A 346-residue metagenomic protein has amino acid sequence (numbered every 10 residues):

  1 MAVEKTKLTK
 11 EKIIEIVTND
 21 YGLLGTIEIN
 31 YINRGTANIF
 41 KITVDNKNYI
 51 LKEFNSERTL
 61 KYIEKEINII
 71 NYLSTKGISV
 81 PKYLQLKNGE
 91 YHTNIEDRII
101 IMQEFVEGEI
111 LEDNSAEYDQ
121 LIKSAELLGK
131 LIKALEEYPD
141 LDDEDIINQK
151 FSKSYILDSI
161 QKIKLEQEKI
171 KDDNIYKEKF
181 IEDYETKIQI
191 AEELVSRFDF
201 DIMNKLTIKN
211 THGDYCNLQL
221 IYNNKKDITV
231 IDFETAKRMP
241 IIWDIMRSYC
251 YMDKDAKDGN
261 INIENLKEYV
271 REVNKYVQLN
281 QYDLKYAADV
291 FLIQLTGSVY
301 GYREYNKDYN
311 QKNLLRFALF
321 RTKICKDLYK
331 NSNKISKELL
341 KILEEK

Functional and structural regions predicted by a protein language model:
M1-N88, N224, L339-K346: Conserved NTP-binding catalytic cores of kinases and kinase-like/nucleotidyltransferase enzymes across multiple kinase
N30-N33, E53-F54, L60-K61, L111-Y118 (+4 more regions): ATP-dependent phospho-/nucleotidyl transfer catalytic cores
T36-T43, I50, E192-W243: Active-site acidic catalytic loop and adjacent metal/ATP-binding pocket of ATP-dependent phosphoryl transfer enzymes
V44-D140: ATP-binding pocket architecture of kinase catalytic cores
I100-D113, L165-K169, S248, I293-Q311: A glycine-centered beta->alpha junction motif in the catalytic cores of kinase/phosphotransferase enzymes
I242-Q278, F291-Y309: Active-site activation/catalytic loop segments of kinase-like enzymes and analogous catalytic loops in related
G297-K346: ATP/Mg2+ or Mg2+-diphosphate-binding catalytic cores that bind nucleotide phosphates or diphosphates via glycine-rich
